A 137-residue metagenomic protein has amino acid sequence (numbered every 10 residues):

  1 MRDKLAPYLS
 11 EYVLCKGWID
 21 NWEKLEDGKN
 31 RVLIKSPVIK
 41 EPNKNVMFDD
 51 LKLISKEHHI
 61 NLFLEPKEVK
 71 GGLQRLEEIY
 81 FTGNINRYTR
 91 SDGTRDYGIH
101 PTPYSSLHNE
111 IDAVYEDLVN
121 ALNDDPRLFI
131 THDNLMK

Functional and structural regions predicted by a protein language model:
M1, M136-K137: Short intrinsically disordered terminal tails
M1-P7: Transition segments tied to proteolytic processing and entry into folded domains
P7-E41: Structural detector for short beta-strands of small beta-barrel domains
C15, N30, K56-H58, E77-I79: A generic structural signal for short beta-strands and their flanking turns/coil linkers
G17-D20, L76-S91: Flexible glycine-rich surface loops and low-complexity tracts that mediate binding to linear polymers
E26, N43, R90-D92: Intrinsically disordered, low-complexity acidic/polar segments
K35-P37, N84-M136: OB-fold/S1-family single-stranded nucleic acid-binding modules
I39-L73: Beta-strand/loop nucleic-acid-binding surfaces
